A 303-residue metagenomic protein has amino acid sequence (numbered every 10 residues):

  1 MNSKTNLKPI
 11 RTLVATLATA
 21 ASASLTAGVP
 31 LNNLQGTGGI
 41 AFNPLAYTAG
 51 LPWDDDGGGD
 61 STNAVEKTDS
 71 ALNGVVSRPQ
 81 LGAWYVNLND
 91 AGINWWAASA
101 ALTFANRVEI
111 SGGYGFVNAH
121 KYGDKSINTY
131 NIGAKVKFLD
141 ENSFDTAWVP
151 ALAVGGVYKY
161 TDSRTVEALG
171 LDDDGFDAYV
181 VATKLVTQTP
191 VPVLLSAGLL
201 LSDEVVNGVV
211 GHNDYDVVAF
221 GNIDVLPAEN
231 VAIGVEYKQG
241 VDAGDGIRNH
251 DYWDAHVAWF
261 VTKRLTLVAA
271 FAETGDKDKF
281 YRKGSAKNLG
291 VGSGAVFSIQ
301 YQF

Functional and structural regions predicted by a protein language model:
N2-T26: Gram-negative bacterial Sec-dependent N-terminal signal peptides
A27-A178, T183-T189, L200-V205, P227-V231 (+5 more regions): Transmembrane beta-barrel domains of Gram-negative outer membranes and organellar outer membranes
T165-V166, G208-V209, F280-R282: Short acidic, glycine/proline-rich loop/turn micro-motifs
L194-D242: A mid-sequence, solvent-exposed acidic-amphipathic segment
Y215-V217, N249-W253: Charged helix-capping and loop-helix junction motifs
D245-N249, K279-S285, S293: Histidine/acidic-residue-rich catalytic or RNA/ligand-binding cores of hydrolases and nuclease-related proteins
